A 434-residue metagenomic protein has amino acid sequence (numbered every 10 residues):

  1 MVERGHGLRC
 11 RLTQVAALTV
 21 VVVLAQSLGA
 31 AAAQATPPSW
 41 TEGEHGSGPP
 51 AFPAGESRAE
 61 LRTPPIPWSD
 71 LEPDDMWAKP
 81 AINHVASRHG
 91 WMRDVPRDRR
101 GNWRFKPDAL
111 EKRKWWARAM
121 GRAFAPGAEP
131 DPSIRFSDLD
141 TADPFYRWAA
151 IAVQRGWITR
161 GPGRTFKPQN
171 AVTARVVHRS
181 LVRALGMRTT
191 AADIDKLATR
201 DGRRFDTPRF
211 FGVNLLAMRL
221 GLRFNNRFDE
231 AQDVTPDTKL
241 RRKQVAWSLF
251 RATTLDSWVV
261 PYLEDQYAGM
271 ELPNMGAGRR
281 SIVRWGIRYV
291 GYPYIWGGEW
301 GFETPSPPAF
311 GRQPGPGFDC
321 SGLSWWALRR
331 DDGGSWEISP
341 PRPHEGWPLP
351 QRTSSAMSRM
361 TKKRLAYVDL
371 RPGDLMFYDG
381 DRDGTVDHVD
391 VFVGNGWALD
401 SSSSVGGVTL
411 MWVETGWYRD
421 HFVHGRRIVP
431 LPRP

Functional and structural regions predicted by a protein language model:
V2-A35: Secretory targeting and sorting signals
Q34-K79, R93-A117, G121-R147, Q154 (+5 more regions): Feature responds to low-complexity, polar/acidic, surface-exposed segments characteristic of secreted/exported proteins
K79-N83, S87, K114, R118 (+13 more regions): Solvent-exposed, polar/charged alpha-helical surfaces in well-ordered, non-transmembrane soluble domains, broadly
A86-W91, G121-E129, V153-W157, V182-T190 (+6 more regions): Sec-exported extracytoplasmic/periplasmic mature domains
E264-P340, V429: N-terminal capping segments
M270-E271, R419-P434: Low-complexity, Gly/Ser/Thr/Pro-rich intrinsically disordered linker/tail segments
L272-P273, G278-V283, W325, G333-V408: ...with weaker cross-activation on analogous glycine-rich loops/strands in unrelated enzymes
P293-F318, R371, Y378-H421: Glycine-rich catalytic cores of cysteine/serine-nucleophile enzymes that process amide/ester linkages in cell-envelope
